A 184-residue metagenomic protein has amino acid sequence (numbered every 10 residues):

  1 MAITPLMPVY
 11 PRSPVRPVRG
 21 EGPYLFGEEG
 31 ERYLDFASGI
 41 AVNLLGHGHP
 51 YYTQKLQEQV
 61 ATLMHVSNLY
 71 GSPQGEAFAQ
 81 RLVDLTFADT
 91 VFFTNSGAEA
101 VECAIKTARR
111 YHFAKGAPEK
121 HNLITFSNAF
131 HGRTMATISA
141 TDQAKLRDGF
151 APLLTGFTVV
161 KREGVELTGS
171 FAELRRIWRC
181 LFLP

Functional and structural regions predicted by a protein language model:
M1-T4, E31, Q143-F150: Intrinsically disordered, low-complexity boundary segments flanking structured domains
M1-Y24, S38, L69: Active-site-adjacent loop/helix segments that line or gate small-molecule/cofactor pockets in enzymes
P14, G22, Y33, K120-L123 (+1 more regions): A residue-level signal for beta-strand positions that form part of recognition/binding surfaces within mature
R16, L44, V159: Conserved beta-strand positions that form and line the central face of beta-propeller blades
G27-E28: Short, acidic, Ser/Thr-enriched surface-loop or helix-capping motifs
R32-P118, I124: Glycine-rich loop-to-alpha-helix module at the N-terminal edge of alpha/beta enzyme cores
L34-A37, V160-K161, L181-P184: Short beta-strands and strand-loop turn motifs
R81-C180: PLP-dependent aspartate aminotransferase-fold enzymes
